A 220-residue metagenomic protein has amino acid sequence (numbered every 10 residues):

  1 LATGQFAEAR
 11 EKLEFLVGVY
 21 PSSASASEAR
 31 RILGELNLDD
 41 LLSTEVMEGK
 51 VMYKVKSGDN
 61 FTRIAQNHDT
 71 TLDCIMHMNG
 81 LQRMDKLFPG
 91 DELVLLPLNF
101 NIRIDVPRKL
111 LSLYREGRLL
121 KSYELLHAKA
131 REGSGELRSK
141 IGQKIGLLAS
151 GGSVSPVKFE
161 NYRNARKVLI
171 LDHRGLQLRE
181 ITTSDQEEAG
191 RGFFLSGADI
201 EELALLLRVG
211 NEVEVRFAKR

Functional and structural regions predicted by a protein language model:
L1-A7, K12, D40-D69: Primarily a LysM-type cell-wall glycan-binding module
K12-L13, L126: Inward-facing hydrophobic residues that define packing positions of alpha-helical scaffold repeats
F15-E48, L72-D105, A218-R220: Extracellular LysM carbohydrate-binding repeats and other cell-envelope/extracellular binding modules
G58, G90-L93, V209-G210: Loop/turn positions that initiate beta-strands
T70-M78, G190-A198: Short, structured beta-strand/loop micro-motifs enriched in basic residues and often containing a Trp
R83-K86, E202-L206: Short, surface-exposed secondary-structure edge patches
L98-D185, V209: Gly/Pro-biased beta-strand-loop elements
L203-R220: N-terminal targeting pre-sequences for secretion and organelle import
